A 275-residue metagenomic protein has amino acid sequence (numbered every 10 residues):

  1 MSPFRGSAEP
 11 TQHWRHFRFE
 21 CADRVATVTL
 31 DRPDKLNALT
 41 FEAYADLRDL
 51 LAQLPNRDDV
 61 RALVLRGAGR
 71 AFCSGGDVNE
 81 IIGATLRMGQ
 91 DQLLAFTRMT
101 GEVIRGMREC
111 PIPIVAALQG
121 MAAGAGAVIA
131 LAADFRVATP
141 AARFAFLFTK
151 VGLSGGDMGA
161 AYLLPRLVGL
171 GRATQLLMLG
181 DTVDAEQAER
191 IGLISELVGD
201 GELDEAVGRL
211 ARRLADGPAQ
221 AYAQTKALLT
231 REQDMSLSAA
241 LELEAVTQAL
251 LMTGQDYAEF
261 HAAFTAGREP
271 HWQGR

Functional and structural regions predicted by a protein language model:
M1-A26, D58, G180-E186, G201 (+2 more regions): C-terminal alpha-helix plus adjacent terminal tail
M1-A68, R105: Conserved CoA-thioester-binding segment of acyl-CoA-metabolizing enzymes
V28, R32, L47, L65 (+6 more regions): Terminal peptide-recognition signature
A38-F41, S74, G83, K150 (+6 more regions): Phosphate-coordinating loops and pocket residues in cytosolic domains that bind phosphorylated ligands
A43-D46, F96-M99, I129, L203 (+1 more regions): Hydrophobic alpha-helical membrane-association signature
G67-R105, A122, G152-L153, S236: Glycine- (often His-adjacent) and acidic-residue-rich active-site loop that binds/positions the CoA thioester
R105-Q220, V246, G254, E259: Crotonase-fold acyl-CoA enzyme core
